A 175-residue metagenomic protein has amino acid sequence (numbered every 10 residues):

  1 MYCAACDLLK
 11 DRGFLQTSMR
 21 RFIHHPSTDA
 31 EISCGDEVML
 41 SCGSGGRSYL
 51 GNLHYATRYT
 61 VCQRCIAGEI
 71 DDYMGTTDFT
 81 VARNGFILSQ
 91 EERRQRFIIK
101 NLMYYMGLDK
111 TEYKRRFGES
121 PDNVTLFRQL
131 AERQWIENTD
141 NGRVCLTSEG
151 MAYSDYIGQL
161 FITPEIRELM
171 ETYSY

Functional and structural regions predicted by a protein language model:
M1-F117, S174: C-terminal scaffold of the Radical SAM
I87-S89, T147, T163: Ser/Thr-centered flexible coil motifs
E92-K100, V124, M151, D155: Non-catalytic, well-ordered alpha-helical scaffold segments
K110-T111, D122-N123, N138-T139: Extended hydrophobic-aromatic, low-complexity segments
F117-E132: Short amphipathic alpha-helical interaction segments
A131-N141: A short, conserved structural fragment
T139-I157: Accessory beta->alpha helical hairpin/"wing" motif in late/C-terminal subdomains of nucleic-acid enzymes
M151-Y175: Short, amphipathic alpha-helical interaction segments positioned at domain boundaries
